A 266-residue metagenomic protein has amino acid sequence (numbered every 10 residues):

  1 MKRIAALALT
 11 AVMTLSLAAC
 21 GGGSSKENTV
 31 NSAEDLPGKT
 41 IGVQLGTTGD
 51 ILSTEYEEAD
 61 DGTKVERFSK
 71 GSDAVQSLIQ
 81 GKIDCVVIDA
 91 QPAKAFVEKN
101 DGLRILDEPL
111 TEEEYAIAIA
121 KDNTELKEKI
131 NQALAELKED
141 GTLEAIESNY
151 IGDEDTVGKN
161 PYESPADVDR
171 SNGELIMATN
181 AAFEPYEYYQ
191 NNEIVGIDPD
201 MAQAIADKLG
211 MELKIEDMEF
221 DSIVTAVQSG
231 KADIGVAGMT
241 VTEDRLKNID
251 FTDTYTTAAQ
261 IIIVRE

Functional and structural regions predicted by a protein language model:
L15-A19: C-terminal motif of bacterial Sec signal peptides marking the signal peptidase cleavage site
G21, T47, K94, A116-V157 (+3 more regions): Extended ligand-binding regions for polar small-molecule ligands
S25-D35, N100-T111, K121, Q203 (+1 more regions): Acidic, polar ligand-binding/catalytic clefts
K26-S69, A90-Q91, T179-P185, I194-D207 (+2 more regions): Bilobed "Venus flytrap"/periplasmic-binding protein-like clamshell domains and structurally analogous long
K39-G42, T63, K70, I79-D89 (+3 more regions): Alpha-to-beta junction loops
I51-V65, D101, I105-P109, L134-S171: Ligand-binding clefts/hinges and TM-proximal coupling segments of bilobed small-molecule sensing domains
K64-R67, K129, A145, R170-M239: Extracytoplasmic small-molecule ligand-binding "clamshell" domains of the periplasmic binding protein/Venus flytrap
A90, K94-N131, E154-S164, V168 (+2 more regions): Periplasmic-binding protein-like
